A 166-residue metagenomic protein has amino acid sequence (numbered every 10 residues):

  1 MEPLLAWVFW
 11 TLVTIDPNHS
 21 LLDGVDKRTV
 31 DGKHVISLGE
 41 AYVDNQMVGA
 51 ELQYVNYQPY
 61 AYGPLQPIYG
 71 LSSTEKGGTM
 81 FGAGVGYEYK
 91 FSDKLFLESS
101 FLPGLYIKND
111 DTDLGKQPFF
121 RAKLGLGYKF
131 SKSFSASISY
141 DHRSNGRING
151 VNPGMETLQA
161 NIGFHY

Functional and structural regions predicted by a protein language model:
M1-R28: Cleavable N-terminal export/targeting peptides
H34, Y60-Q66, D93-L97, K132-I138: Repeated loop/turn-to-beta-strand initiation elements of outer-membrane beta-barrel proteins
I36-Y42, L52, P67-S73, S99-L105 (+1 more regions): Transmembrane beta-barrel strands of outer-membrane/channel proteins
S37, Q53-V55, G84-G86, G125 (+1 more regions): Outer-membrane beta-barrel architecture
E40-A50, L71-A83, D110-Q117, R147-M155: Solvent-exposed loop/turn segments connecting transmembrane beta-strands in outer-membrane beta-barrel proteins
A50, Y128, P153-Y166: Outer-membrane beta-barrel "beta-signal"
N56-P59, Y87-Y89, Y128, H142 (+1 more regions): Residue-level signature of outer-membrane beta-barrel architecture
S72-G82, G86-L102: Mid-length scaffold segments of soluble, non-membrane domains
